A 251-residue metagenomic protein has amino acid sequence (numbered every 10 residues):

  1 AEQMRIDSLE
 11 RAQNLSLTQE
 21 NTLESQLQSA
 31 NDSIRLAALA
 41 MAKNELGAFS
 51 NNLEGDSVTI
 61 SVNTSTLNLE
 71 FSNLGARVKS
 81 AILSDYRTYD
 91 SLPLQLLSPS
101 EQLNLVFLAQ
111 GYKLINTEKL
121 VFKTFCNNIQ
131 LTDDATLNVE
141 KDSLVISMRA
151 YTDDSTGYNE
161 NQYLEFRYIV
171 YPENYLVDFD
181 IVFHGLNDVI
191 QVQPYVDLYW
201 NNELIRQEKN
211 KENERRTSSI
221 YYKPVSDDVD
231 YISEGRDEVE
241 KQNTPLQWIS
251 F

Functional and structural regions predicted by a protein language model:
A1-T18: Subset of Sec-pathway N-terminal targeting signals
N14-A42, N52: Extracellular/lumenal/periplasmic "stalk" regions immediately C-terminal to a signal peptide or transmembrane helix
D32-A37, S50-F251: Soluble non-transmembrane domains of integral membrane proteins
N44-L46: Extended recognition/assembly regions associated with phosphoester-bond processing machinery
